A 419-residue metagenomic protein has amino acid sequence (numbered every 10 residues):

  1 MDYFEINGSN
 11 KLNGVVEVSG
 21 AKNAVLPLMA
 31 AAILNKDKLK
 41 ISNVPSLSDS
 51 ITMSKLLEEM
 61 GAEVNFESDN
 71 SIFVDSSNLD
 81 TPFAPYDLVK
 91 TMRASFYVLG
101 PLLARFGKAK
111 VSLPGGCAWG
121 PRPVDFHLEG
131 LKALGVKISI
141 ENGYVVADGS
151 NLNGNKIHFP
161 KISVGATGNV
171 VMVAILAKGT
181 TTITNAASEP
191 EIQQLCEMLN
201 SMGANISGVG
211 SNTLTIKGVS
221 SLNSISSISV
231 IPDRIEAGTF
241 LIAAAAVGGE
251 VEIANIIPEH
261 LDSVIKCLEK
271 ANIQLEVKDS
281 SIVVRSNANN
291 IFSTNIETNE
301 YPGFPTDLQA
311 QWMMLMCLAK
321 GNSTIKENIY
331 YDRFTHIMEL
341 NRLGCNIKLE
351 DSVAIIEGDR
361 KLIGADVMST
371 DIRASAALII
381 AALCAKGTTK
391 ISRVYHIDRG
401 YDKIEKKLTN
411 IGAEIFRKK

Functional and structural regions predicted by a protein language model:
M1-K419: Short, structured segments at the rim of ligand-binding sites
